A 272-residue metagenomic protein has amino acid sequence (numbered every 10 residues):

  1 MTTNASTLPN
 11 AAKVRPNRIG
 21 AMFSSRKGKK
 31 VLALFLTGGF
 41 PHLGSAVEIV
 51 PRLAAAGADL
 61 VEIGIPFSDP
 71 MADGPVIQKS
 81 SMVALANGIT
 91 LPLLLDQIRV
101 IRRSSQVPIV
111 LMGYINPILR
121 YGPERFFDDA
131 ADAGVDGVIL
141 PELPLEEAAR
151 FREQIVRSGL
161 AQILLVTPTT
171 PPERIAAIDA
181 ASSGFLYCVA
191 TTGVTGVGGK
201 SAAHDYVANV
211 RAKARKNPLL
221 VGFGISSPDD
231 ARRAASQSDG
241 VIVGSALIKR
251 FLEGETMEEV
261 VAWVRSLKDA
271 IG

Functional and structural regions predicted by a protein language model:
M1-T3, T7-A11, N209-N217, S226-G272: Alpha/beta catalytic cores of nucleotide-metabolism and tRNA/nucleoside-modifying enzymes
T2-L36, I98-R103: N-terminal amphipathic alpha-helix/helix-capping segment at the start of soluble metabolic enzymes
A12-S25, L43, S68-K79, I89-R99 (+6 more regions): Active-site-adjacent beta->alpha loops and helix N-cap segments on the catalytic face of soluble alpha/beta enzymes
K27-A33, S104-Y114, I155-L165, A212-G222: Short beta-strand/loop segments at the ligand-binding rim of alpha/beta enzyme cores
L32-A46, V110-G122, A161-T170: Active-site mouth loops of central-metabolism enzymes
L34, L53, G64, A130 (+3 more regions): Conserved, mostly hydrophobic/aromatic
L43-L53, T170-A180, I225-V241: Catalytic cores of alpha/beta
D59-P70, V135-I139, P144-E147, L186-G196 (+2 more regions): Glycine-rich phosphate-binding active-site loops on the catalytic face of alpha/beta enzymes
